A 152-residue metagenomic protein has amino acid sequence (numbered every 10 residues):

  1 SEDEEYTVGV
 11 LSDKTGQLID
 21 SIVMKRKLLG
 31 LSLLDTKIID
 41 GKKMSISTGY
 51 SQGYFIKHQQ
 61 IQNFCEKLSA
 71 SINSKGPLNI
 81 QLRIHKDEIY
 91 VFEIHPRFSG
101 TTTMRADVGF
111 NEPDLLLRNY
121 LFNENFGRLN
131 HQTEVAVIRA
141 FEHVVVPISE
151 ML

Functional and structural regions predicted by a protein language model:
S1-N73, H95-R118, H143: ATP-dependent carboxylate/phosphate-activation module, predominantly the ATP-grasp catalytic core and closely related
T15-G16, I84-E88: A glycine-centered beta-loop-beta connector
A70-G76, E124-G127: Surface-exposed helix-capping loop/turn segments at secondary-structure junctions
K75-K86: A short glycine-rich, hydrophobically flanked beta-strand micro-motif that places a catalytic Asp/Glu for divalent metal
H85, L115-L152: Peripheral (often C-terminal) accessory segments that flank ATP-dependent C-N-forming ligase machineries
